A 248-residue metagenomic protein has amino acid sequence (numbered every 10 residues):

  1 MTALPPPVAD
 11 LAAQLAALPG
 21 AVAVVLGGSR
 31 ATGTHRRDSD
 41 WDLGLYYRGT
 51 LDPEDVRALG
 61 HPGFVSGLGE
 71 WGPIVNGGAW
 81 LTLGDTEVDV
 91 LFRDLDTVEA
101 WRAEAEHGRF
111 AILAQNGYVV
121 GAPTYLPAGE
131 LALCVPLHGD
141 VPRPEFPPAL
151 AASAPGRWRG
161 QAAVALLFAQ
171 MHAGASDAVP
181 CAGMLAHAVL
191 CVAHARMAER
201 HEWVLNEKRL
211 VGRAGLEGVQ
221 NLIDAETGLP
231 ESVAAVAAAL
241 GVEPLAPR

Functional and structural regions predicted by a protein language model:
M1-V25: Helical scaffold of the NTase/Pol beta-like nucleotidyltransferase catalytic core
A9-A13, S29-A31, V75: A generic local structural motif
Q14-L15, A31-T34, A178: Short, flexible, glycine/charge-rich loop motifs used to bind or transfer phosphoryl groups or to couple energy/partner
L15, G60-G63, L240: Hydrophobic, Leu/Ile/Phe/Ala-enriched alpha-helical segments that form helix-helix packing faces
G27-P62, G77, L81-R93: Catalytic metal-binding acidic patch
R37-D38, W101-E104, L210: Short aromatic-enriched loop/helix-cap "lid" or pocket-rim segments at secondary-structure transitions that line
H61-A173: Conserved NTP/Mg2+-binding pocket subregion across the NTase superfamily
L131-R248: Conserved nucleotidyltransferase catalytic core and NTase-mimicking acidic/glycine-rich helix/loop elements in nucleic
